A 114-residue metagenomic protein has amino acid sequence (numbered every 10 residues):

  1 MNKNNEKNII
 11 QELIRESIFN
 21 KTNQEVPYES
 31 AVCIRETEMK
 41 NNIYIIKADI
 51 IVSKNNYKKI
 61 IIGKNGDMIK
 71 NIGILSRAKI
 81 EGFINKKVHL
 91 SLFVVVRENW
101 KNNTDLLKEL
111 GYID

Functional and structural regions predicted by a protein language model:
M1-D114: C-terminal-of-GTPase-core extension/linker across diverse P-loop GTPases
